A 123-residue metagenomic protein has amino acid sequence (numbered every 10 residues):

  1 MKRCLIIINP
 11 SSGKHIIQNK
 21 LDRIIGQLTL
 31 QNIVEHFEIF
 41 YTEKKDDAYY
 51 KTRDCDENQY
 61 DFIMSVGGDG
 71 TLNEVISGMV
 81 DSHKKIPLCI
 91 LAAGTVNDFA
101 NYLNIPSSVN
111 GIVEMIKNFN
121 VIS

Functional and structural regions predicted by a protein language model:
M1-I63, S77-G78, N110-E114: ATP/NTP phosphate-donor binding region
P10, V66-G68, L91-A93: Glycine-rich beta-strand-to-loop/alpha-helix junction loops that act as flexible
K14, E74, K85, C89: Residue-level detector of functional hotspots within protein domains
Q31, D81-S123: Catalytic core of DAGKc-family lipid kinases
D47, T71, T95: Short phosphate-engaging motifs
Y50, E74-V75, D98-F99: Phosphate- and divalent-cation-binding pockets in alpha/beta enzyme and binding domains that engage nucleotide-derived
Y60-L72: Short hydrophobic interaction/assembly module
T71-H83: Short Gly/Thr/Asp-enriched flexible loops that form oxyanion-binding sites at enzyme active sites
